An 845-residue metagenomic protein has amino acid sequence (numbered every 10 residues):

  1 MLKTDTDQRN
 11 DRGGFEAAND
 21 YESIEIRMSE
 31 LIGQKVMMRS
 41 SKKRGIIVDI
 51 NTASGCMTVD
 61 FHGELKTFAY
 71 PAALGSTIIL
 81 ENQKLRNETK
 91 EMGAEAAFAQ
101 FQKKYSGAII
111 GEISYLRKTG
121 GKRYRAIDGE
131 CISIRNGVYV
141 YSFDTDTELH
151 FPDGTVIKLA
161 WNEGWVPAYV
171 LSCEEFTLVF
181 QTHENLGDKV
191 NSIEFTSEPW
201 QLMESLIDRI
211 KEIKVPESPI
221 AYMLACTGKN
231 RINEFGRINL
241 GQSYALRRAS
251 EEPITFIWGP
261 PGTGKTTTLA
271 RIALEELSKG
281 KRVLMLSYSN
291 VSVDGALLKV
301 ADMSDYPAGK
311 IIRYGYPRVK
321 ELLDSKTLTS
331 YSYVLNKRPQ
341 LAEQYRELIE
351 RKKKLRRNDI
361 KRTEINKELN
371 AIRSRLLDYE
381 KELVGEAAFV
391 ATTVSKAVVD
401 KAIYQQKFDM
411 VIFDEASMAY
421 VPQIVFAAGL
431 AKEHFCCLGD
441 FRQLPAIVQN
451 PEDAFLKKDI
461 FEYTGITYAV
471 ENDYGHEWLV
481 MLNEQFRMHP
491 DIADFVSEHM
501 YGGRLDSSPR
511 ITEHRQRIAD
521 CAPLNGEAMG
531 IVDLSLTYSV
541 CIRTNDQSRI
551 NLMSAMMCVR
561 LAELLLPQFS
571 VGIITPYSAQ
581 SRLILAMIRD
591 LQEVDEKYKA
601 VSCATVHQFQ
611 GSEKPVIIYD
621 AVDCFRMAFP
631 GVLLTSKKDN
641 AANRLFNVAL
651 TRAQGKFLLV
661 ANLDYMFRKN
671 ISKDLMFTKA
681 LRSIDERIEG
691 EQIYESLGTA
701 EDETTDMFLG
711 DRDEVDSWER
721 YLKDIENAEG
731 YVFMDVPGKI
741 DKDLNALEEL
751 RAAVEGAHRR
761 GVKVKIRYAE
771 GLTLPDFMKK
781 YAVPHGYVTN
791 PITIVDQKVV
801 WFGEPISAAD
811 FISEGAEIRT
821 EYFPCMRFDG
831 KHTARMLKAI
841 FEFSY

Functional and structural regions predicted by a protein language model:
R9-I32, D146-T147: Mixed-charge, Lys/Arg-rich low-complexity intrinsically disordered regions
S54-T58: Short aromatic-glycine-enriched beta-strand elements
V59, E64-G111, K118-Y244, L323-E347: Pre-ATPase regulatory/linker segments immediately N-terminal to the P-loop/RecA-like helicase/translocase core
L65, Y139-S142, A160, F176 (+12 more regions): The feature marks helicase ATPase cores and/or their adjacent C-terminal helical subdomains in SF1/SF2/AAA+ helicases
M223-T329, A371-S374, Y379-Y501: ASCE P-loop NTPase helicase motor core
R351-F389, D702: Conserved P-loop NTPase mechanochemical-coupling segment
S395-F413, S417-M707, E714, K723: Conserved helicase motor core of SF1/SF2 NTP-dependent helicases
L697-Y845: PLD/PLD-like phosphodiesterase catalytic module centered on the HKD motif
